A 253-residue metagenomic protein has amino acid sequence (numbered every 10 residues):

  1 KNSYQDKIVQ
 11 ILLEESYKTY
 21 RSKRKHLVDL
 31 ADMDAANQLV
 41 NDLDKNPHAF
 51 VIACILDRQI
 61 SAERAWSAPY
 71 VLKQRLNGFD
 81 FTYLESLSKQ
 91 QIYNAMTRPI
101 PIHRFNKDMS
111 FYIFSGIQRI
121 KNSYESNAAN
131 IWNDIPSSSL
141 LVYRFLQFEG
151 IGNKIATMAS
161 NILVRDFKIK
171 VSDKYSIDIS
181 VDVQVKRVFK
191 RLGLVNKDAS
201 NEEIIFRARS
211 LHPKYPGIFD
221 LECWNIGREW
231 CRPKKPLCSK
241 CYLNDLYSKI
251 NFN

Functional and structural regions predicted by a protein language model:
K1-F79, K89-Q90, P101-I102, M109: Structure-specific DNA junction-binding interface
K1-K45, E125, D134-E149, N153-N253: C-terminal accessory module of base-excision DNA glycosylases/AP lyases that mediates lesion recognition and DNA
P47, E63-S67, D108-S115, K154 (+3 more regions): Generic recognition of short, well-ordered alpha-helical interface segments
A49-R58, S115-Q118, L221-R228: Short, hydrophobic/amphipathic alpha-helical patches that form generic packing surfaces within helical domains
I52-A53, D57, Y70-K73, Y93-T97 (+5 more regions): Amphipathic alpha-helical segments within well-ordered protein domains
I60, L76, M96, I100 (+3 more regions): Short amphipathic alpha-helical interaction patches enriched in hydrophobic/aromatic residues with interspersed Lys/Arg
R75-T157, N161-V164: Alpha-helical ds-nucleic-acid-binding substructure associated with the helix-hairpin-helix region of base-excision DNA
